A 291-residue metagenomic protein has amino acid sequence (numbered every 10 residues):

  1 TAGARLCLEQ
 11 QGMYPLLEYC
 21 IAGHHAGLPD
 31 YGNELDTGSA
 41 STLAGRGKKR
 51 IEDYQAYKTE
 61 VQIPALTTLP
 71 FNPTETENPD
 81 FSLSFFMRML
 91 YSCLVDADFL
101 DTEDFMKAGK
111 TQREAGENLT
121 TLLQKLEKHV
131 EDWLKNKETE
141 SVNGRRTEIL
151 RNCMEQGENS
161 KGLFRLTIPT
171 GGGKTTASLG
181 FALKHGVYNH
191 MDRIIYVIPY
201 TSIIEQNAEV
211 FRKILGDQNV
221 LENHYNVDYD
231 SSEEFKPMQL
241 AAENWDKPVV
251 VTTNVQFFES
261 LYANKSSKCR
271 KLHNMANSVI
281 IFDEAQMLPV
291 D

Functional and structural regions predicted by a protein language model:
T1-H129: Accessory nucleic-acid engagement/destabilization modules that flank
E131-T167: Conserved pre-motif I regulatory segment
E158, E243-K247, N264-S278: Short basic/glycine-enriched coil/helix segment immediately N-terminal to the Walker B
S160-A182: Walker A/P-loop
I168, Y225, E284: The Walker A (P-loop) glycine that initiates the GxxxxGKT/S ATP-binding motif of P-loop NTPases
H190-I214, V227: Conserved Walker A/P-loop ATP-binding site and its immediately adjacent core in helicase/helicase-like ATPase domains
G216-Y262: Inter-Walker segment of RecA-like/P-loop motor cores
N254-F258, K268-D291: SF2 helicase catalytic motif II
